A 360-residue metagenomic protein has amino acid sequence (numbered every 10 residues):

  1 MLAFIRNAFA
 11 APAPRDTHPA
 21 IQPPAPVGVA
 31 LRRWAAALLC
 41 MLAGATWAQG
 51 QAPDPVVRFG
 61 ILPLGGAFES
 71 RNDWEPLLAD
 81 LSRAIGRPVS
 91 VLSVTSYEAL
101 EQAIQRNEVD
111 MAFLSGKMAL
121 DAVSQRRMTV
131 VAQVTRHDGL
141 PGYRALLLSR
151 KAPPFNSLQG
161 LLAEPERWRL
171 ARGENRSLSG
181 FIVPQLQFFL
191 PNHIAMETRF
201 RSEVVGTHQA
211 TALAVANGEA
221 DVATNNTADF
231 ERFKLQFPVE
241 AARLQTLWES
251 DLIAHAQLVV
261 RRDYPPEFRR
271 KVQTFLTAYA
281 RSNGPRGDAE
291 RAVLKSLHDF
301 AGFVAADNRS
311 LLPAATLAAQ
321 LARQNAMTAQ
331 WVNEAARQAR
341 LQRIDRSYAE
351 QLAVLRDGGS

Functional and structural regions predicted by a protein language model:
F4-A35: Bacterial N-terminal signal peptides that target proteins for export
R33-A45: Bacterial N-terminal signal peptides
T46-G50: Boundary at the C-terminal end of the N-terminal hydrophobic targeting segment
D54, R58-S82, V94, L140-L213: Bilobed "Venus flytrap"/periplasmic-binding protein-like clamshell domains and structurally analogous long
R58-P63, R136-L146, P238-Q273, R291-D307: Periplasmic-binding protein-like
G65-G66, N72, P76, K271-S360: An extracytoplasmic/periplasmic, membrane-proximal ligand-sensing/linker region
E98-A112, Q125, Y143, H208-A223: Short helices/loops that flank or line small-molecule/ion binding pockets
G116-R126, F189-L190, A216-N217, D221-A242: A ligand-binding cleft/hinge motif common to bilobed small-molecule-binding domains
